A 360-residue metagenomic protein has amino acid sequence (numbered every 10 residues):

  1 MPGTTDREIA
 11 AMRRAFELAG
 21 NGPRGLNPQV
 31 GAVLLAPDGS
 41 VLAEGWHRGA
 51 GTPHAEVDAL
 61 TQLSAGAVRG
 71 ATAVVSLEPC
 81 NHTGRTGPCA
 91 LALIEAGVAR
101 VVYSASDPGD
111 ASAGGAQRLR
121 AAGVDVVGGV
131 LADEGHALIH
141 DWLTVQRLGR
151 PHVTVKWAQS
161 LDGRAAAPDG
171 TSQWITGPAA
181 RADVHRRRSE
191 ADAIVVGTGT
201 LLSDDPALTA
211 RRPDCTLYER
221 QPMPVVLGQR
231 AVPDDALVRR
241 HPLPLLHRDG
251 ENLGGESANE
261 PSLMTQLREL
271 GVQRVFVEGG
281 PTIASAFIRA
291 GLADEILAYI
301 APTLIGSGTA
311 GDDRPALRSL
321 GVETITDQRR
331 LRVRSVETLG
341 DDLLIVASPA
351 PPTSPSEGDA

Functional and structural regions predicted by a protein language model:
P2-P28, A43, Q62-L63, A67 (+2 more regions): Enzymes that bind and transform nitrogen-containing heteroaromatic metabolites
R24, G51-T52, A116, V130-A158: Proteins enriched for Cys/Gly/acidic motifs involved in redox and nucleic-acid/cofactor modification
G31: Helix-turn-helix
L34-E134, A286-I288: Zn2+-dependent cytidine deaminase-like catalytic core
A36-P37, R147-L148, S348-A350: Active-site beta-strand termini and strand-to-loop segments that position acidic
A71-N81, L148-Q159: N-terminal pre-triad scaffold of radical SAM enzymes
T86, S112-A116, H140, A166-G170 (+1 more regions): Short acidic, glycine/serine/threonine-rich loops at helix termini
C89, A111, G115-R118, L131-L138 (+2 more regions): Internal, well-ordered alpha-helical segments in soluble enzyme and binding-protein domains
